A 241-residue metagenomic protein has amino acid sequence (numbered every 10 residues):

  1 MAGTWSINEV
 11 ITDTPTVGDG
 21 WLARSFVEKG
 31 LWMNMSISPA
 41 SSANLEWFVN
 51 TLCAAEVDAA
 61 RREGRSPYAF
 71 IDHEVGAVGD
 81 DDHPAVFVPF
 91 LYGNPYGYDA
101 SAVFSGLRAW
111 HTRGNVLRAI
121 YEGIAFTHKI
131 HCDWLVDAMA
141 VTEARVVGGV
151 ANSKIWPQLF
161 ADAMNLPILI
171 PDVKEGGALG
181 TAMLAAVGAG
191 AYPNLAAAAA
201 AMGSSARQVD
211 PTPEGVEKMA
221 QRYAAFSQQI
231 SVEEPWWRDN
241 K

Functional and structural regions predicted by a protein language model:
M1-V147, A151-K241: Active-site core segments that coordinate phosphate-bearing ligands/cofactors across diverse enzyme families
